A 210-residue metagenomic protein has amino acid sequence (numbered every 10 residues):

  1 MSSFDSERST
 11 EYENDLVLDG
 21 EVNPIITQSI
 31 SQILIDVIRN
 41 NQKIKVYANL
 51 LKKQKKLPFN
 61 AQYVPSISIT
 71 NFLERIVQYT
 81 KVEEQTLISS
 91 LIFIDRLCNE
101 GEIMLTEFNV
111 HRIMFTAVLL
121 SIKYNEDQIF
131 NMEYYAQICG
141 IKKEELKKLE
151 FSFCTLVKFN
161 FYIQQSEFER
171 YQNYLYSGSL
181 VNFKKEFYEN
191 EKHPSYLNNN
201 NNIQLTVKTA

Functional and structural regions predicted by a protein language model:
M1-Q85, D95-I103, Q165-A210: Acidic, Ser/Thr/Pro-rich regulatory low-complexity segments at or just upstream of the first helical elements of major
E74, I88-R96, H111-K123: Contiguous, well-ordered alpha-helical segments that form the cores/surfaces of helical PPI scaffolds
I76, L97, S121, Y135-I138 (+1 more regions): Broad structural signal for hydrophobic residues in well-ordered alpha-helices, predominantly aliphatic
K81-E84, T106-I113, L146: Intrinsically disordered, low-complexity regulatory regions enriched in Ser/Pro/Gly/Thr and acidic residues
E83-Q85, S121-I129, I163: Short helix-interrupting loop/turn segments at helix-coil junctions
M104-V110, Y124-C139: Short conserved catalytic/interaction loops centered on acidic-Pro-aromatic/His motifs
F130-Y176, N182: Channel- or pocket-lining gating/hinge segments that regulate access to a cavity or pore
